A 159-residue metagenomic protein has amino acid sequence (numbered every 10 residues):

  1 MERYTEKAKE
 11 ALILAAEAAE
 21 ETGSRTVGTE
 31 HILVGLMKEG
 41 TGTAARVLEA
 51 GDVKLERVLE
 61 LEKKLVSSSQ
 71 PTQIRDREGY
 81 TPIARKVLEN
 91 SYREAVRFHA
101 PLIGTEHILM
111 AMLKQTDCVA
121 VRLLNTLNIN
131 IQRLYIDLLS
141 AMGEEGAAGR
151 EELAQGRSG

Functional and structural regions predicted by a protein language model:
M1-G159: Histone-fold recognition with a strong bias for associated Lys/Arg-rich disordered tails
